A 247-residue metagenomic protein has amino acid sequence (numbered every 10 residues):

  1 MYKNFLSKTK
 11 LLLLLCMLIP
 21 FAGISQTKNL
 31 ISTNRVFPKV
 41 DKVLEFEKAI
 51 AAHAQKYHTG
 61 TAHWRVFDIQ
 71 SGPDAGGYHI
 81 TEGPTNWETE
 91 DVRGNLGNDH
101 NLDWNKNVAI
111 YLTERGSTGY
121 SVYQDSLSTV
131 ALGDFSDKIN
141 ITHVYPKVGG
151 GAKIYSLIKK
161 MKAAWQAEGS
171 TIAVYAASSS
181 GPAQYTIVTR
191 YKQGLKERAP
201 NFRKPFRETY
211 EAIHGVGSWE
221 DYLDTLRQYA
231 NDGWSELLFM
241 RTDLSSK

Functional and structural regions predicted by a protein language model:
M1-K28: Bacterial Sec-dependent N-terminal signal peptides
S25-K247: Short S/T/G/P-rich N-terminal loop/turn motif that feeds into the first structured element of a domain
